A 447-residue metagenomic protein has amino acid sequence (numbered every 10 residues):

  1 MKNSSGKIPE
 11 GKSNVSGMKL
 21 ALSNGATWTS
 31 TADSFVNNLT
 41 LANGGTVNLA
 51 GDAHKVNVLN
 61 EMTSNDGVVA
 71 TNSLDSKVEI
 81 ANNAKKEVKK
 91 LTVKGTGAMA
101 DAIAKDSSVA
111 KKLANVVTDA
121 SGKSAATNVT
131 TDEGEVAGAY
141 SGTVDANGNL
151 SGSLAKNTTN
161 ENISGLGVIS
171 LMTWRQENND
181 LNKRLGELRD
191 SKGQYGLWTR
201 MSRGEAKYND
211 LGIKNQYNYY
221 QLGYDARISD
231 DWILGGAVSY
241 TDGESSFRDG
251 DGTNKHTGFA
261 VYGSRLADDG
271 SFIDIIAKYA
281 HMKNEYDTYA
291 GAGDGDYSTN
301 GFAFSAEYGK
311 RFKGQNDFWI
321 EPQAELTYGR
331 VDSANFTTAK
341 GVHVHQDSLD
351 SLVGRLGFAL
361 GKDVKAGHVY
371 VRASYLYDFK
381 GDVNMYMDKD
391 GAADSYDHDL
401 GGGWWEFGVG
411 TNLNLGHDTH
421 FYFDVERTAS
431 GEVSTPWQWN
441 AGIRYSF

Functional and structural regions predicted by a protein language model:
M1-N115: Extracellular beta-strand/loop-rich repeat segments of large surface/secreted proteins
N3, L41-A42, D119, T131 (+6 more regions): Acidic surface patches and DE-rich sequence motifs
E10-N14, S202-F447: Membrane translocator/pore-forming domains, dominated by Gram-negative outer-membrane beta-barrels
K19, W28-T40, I169, W174 (+2 more regions): C-terminal amphipathic "assembly/sorting" segment characterized by alternating charged and hydrophobic residues
V36, I80, L185-L188, A359 (+1 more regions): Generic recognition of flexible, low-complexity loop/linker segments
N60-E61, S108-S124, Y219-Y240: Short, intrinsically disordered, low-complexity segments enriched in Ser/Thr and Pro
S76, A102, D106, T118 (+2 more regions): Short amphipathic alpha-helix initiation/capping segments at coil-to-helix junctions
T92-G212: Interface/linker segment at the passenger-translocator junction of Type V secretion outer-membrane proteins
